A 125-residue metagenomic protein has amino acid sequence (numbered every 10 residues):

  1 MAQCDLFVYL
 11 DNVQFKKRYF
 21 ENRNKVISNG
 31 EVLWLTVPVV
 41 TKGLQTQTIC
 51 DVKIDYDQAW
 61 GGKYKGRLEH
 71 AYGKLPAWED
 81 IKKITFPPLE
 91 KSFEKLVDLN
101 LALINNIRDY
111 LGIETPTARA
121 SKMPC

Functional and structural regions predicted by a protein language model:
M1-C125: Residues lining hydrophobic/aromatic ligand-binding pockets adjacent to catalytic sites
